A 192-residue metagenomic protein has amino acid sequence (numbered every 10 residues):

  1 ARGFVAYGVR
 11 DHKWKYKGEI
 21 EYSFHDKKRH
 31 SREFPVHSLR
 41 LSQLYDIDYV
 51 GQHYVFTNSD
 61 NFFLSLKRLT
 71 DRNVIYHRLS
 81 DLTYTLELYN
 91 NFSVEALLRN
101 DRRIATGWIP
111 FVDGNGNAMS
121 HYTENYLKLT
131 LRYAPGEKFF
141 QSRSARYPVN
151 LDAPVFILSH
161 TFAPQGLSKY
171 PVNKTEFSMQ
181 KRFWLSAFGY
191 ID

Functional and structural regions predicted by a protein language model:
A1-D192: Exposed, low-structure sequence patches enriched in small/polar residues
